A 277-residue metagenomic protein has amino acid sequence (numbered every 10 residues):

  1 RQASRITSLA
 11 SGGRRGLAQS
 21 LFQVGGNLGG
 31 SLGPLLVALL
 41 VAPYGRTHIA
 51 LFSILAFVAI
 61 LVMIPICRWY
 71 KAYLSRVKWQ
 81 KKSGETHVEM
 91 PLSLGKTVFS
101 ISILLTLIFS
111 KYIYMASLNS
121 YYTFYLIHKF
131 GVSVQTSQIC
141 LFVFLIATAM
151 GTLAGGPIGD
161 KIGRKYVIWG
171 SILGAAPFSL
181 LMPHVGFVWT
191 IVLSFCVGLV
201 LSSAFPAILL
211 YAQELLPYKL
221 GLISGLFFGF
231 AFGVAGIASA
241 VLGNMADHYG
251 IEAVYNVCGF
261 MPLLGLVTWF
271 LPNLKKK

Functional and structural regions predicted by a protein language model:
R1-G25: Cytoplasmic helix-loop-helix junction between adjacent transmembrane helices in 12-TM secondary transporters
L21-A72: Helix-loop-helix hairpin linking two adjacent transmembrane segments in secondary transporters
G29-V41, T123, A238-A246: Small-residue (Gly/Pro/Ala) motifs that create kinks and tight helix-helix packing interfaces
V41, T152-G163, A246-D247: Helix-to-loop junctions at the C-terminal end of transmembrane segments in multipass secondary transporters
P65-M90: Flexible cytoplasmic inter-helical loops of multi-pass small-molecule transporters
T97-F142, A149: Extracytoplasmic gate region of multi-pass secondary transporters
Y166-L180: Structural signature of the two symmetry-related core transmembrane helices
Y218-Y249: A late C-terminal transmembrane helix in Major Facilitator Superfamily
